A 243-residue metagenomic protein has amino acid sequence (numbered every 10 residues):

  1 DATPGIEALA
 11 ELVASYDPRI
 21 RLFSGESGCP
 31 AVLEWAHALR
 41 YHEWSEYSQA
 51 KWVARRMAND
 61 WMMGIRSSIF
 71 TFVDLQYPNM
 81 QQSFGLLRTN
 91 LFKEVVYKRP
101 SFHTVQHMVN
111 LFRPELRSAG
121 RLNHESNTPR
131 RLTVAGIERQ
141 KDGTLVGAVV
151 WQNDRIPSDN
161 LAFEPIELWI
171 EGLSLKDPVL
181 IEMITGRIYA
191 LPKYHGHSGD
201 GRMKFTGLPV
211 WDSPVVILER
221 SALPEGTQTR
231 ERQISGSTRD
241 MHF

Functional and structural regions predicted by a protein language model:
D1-S24, P30, A50-M57, M63: Active-site neighborhood of glycoside hydrolase catalytic domains
A2-L9, S45-A54, S101-F102, A162-L168: Well-ordered, non-membrane alpha-helical segments in soluble/globular domains
I20-L22, R66-S68, G147: Beta-sheet entry/capping signal
G28-F112, L116-R131, T144: Aromatic/acidic polysaccharide-binding cleft in carbohydrate-active enzymes
H124-L175, P214, L218-L223: Carbohydrate-binding surface patches
W169-Y189: Solvent-exposed beta-hairpin/edge-strand motifs
P192-F243: C-terminal beta-strand-rich structural cap/linker in extracellular carbohydrate-active enzymes
